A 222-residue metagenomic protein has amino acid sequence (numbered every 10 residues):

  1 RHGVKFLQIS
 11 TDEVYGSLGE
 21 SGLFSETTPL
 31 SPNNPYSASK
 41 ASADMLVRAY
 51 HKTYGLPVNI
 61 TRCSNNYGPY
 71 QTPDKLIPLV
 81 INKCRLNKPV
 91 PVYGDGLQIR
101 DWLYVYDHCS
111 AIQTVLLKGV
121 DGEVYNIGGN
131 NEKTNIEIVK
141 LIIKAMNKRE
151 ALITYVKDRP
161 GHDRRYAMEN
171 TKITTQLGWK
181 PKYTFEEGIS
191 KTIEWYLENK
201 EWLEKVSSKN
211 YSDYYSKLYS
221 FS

Functional and structural regions predicted by a protein language model:
R1-N66, Y106, N135, K191 (+2 more regions): N-terminal Rossmann-like NAD(P)+-binding domain of SDR-like oxidoreductases, especially those catalyzing
T11-V14, E20, L76, V80 (+1 more regions): Activation loop
S17-L18, P69-Y70, Q176: Residues that scaffold the ATP/ADP-binding catalytic core of kinase and kinase-like folds
T28, D74-K75: Hydrophobic alpha-helical transmembrane segments of integral membrane proteins, especially lipid-exposed positions
T61, P73-D74, G119: Active-site loop immediately N-terminal to the catalytic Tyr-X3-Lys motif of short-chain dehydrogenase/reductase
G68, T72, D101-Y104: Active-site helix-initiating loop/hinge in glycosyltransferases
P78, C84-S222: C-terminal substrate-binding subdomain of Rossmann-fold SDR/epimerase-dehydratase oxidoreductases
